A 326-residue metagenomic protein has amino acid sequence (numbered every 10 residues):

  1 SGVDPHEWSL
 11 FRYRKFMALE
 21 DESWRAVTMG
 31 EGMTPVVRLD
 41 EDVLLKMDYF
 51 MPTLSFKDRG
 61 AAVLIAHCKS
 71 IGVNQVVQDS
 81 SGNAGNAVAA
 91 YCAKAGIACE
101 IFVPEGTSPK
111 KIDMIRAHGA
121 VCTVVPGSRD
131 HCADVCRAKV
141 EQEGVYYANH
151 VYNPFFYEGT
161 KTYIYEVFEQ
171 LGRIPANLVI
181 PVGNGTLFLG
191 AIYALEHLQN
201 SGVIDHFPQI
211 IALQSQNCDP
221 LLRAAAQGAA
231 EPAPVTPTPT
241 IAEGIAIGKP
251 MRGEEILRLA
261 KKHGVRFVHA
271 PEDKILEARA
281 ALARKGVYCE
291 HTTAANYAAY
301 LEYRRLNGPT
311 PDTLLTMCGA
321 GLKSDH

Functional and structural regions predicted by a protein language model:
S1-H326: PLP-dependent amino-acid enzyme catalytic core
